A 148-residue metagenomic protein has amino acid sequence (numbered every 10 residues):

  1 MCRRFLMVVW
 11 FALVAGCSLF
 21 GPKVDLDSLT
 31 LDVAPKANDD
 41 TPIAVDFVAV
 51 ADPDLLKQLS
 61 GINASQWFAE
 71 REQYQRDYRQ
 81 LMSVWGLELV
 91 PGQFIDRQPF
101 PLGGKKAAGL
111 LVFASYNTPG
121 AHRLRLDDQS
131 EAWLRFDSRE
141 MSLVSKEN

Functional and structural regions predicted by a protein language model:
M1-V9: Bacterial N-terminal signal peptides that target proteins for export
L13-G16: C-terminal motif of bacterial Sec signal peptides marking the signal peptidase cleavage site
S18-G21: Bacterial signal peptide processing site
K23-L31: Contiguous beta-strand segments within globular domains
D27, I43-V45, A108, S130: Envelope-exposed proteins and targeting segments
L31-S65: Early exported N-terminus immediately downstream of N-terminal targeting peptides
I62-G103: Tryptophan-paired
G92-N148: Mature, soluble, non-transmembrane domains
